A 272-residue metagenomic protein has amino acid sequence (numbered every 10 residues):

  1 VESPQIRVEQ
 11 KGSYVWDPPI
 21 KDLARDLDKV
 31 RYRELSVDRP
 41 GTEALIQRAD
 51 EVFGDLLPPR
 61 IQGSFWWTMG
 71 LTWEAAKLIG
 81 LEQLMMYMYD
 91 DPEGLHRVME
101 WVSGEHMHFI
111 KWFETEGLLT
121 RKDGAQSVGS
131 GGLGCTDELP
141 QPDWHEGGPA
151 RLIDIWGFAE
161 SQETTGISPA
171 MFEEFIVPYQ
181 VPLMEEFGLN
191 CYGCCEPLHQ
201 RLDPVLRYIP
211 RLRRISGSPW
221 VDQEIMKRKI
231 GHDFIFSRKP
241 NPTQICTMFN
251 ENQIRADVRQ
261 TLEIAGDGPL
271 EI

Functional and structural regions predicted by a protein language model:
R7-D50: A gly/proline- and charged-residue-enriched helix-loop-helix capping module
R33-I272: Active-site loop segments of alpha/beta catalytic cores
